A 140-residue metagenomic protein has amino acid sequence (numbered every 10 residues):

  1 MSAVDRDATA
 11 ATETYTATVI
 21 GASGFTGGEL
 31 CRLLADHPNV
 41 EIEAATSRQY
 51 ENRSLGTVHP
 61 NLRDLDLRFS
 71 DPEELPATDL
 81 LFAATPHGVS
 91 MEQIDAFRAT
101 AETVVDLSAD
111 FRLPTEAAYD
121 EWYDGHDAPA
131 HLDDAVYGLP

Functional and structural regions predicted by a protein language model:
S2-P140: N-terminal Rossmann-like NAD(P) cofactor-binding subdomain of oxidoreductases, focused on the glycine-rich
